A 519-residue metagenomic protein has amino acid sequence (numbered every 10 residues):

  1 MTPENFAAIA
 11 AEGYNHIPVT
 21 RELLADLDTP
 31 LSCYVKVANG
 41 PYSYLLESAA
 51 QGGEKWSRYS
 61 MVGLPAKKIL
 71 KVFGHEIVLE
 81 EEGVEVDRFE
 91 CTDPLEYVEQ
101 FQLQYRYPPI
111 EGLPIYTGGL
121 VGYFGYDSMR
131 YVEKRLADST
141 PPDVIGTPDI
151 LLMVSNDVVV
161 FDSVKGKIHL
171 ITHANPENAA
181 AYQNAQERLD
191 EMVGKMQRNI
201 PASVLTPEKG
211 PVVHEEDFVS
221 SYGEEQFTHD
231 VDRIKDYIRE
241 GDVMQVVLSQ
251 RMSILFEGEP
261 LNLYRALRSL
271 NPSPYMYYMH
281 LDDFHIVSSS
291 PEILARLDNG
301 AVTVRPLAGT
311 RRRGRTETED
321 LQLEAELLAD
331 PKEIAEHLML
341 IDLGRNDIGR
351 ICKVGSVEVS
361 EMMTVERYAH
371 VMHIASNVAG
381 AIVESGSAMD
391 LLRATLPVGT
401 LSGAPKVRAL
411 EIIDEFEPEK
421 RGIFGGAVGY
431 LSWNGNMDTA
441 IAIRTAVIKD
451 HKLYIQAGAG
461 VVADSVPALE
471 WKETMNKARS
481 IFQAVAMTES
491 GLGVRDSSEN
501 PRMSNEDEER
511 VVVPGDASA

Functional and structural regions predicted by a protein language model:
M1-A519: Extended alpha-helical targeting/anchoring segments, especially N-terminal organellar/secretory targeting helices
